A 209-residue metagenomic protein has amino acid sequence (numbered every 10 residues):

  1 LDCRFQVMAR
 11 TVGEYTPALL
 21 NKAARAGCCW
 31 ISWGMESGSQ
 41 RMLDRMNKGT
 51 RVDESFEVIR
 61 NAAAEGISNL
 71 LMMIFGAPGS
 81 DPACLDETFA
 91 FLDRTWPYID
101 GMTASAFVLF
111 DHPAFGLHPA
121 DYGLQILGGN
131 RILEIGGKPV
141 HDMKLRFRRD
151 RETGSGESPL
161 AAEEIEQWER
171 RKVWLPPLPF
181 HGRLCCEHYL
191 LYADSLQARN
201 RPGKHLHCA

Functional and structural regions predicted by a protein language model:
L1-N69, F75, Y98: Conserved SAM/AdoMet-binding glycine-rich loop
G13, G79-T88: Active-site glycine- and acidic-residue-rich loops that bind and position anionic ligands or nucleotide-like cofactors
L20-I31, E87-D111: Structural recognition of alpha->loop->beta junctions
A23-A24, G49-T50, T88-A90, P119-Y122: Short, hinge-like loop/turn segments at secondary-structure boundaries
R41-M46, F75-A83, T95, I99-G156 (+1 more regions): Flexible glycine/acidic-rich beta-alpha junction loops that bind and position SAM and/or redox cofactors in anaerobic
K138-A209: Radical SAM enzyme core and accessory elements
